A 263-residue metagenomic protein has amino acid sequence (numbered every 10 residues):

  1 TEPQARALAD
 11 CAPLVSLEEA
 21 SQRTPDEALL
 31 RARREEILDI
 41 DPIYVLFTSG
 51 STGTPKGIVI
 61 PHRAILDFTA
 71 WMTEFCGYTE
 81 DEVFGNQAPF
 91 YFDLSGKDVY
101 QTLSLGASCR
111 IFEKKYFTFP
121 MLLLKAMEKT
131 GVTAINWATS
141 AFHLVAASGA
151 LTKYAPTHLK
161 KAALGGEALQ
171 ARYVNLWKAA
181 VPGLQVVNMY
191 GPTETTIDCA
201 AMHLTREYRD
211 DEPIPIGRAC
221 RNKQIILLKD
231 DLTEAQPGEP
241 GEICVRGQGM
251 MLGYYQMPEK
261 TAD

Functional and structural regions predicted by a protein language model:
T1-E35, I65, Q185-N188, H203-D263: AMP-dependent adenylate-forming
T1-Q4, E18, A88, K114 (+2 more regions): Structural motif
L14, P42, H62, F84 (+13 more regions): Generic structural signal for small/hydrophobic residues in well-ordered secondary structure, especially within
L29-F47, Y78-F84, F90, R221-K223: Conserved pre-ATP/AMP-binding loop-to-beta segment of ANL
R34, M121-L124, L151-K153: Short hydrophobic/charged patches on amphipathic alpha-helices used for structural packing and interfaces
V45-I58, G183: Conserved adenylation A10 loop of the ANL superfamily
K56-G85, D93-A134, R206: Conserved AMP-binding/adenylation subdomain of ANL enzymes
S104-A107, V132-N136, A146-P215, R221-Q224 (+1 more regions): Gly/Ser/Thr-rich phosphate-binding loop
